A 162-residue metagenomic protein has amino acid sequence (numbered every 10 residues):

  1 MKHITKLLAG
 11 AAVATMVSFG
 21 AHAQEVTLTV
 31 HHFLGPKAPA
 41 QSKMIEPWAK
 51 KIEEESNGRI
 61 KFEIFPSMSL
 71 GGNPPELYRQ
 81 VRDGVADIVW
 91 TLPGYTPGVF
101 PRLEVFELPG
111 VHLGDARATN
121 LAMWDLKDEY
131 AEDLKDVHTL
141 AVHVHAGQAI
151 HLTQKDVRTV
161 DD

Functional and structural regions predicted by a protein language model:
M1-A9: Bacterial N-terminal signal peptides that target proteins for export
G10-A11, A21: Cleavable N-terminal signal peptides
V17-A23: Sec/Tat signal peptide C-region and signal peptidase I cleavage site
T29-I45, S67-G72: Extracytoplasmic "Venus flytrap"
A38-E63, D125, E129: Short, polar/charged alpha-helical segment
E46-K50, R79-R82, D87, L92-D162: Contiguous mixed-secondary-structure segments that line small-molecule binding/active-site clefts of soluble domains
E55-S56, I64-P66, V85, P93: Sec/Tat-exported extracytoplasmic proteins
F65-R79, H145: Short helix-initiation/N-cap motifs at beta->coil->alpha
